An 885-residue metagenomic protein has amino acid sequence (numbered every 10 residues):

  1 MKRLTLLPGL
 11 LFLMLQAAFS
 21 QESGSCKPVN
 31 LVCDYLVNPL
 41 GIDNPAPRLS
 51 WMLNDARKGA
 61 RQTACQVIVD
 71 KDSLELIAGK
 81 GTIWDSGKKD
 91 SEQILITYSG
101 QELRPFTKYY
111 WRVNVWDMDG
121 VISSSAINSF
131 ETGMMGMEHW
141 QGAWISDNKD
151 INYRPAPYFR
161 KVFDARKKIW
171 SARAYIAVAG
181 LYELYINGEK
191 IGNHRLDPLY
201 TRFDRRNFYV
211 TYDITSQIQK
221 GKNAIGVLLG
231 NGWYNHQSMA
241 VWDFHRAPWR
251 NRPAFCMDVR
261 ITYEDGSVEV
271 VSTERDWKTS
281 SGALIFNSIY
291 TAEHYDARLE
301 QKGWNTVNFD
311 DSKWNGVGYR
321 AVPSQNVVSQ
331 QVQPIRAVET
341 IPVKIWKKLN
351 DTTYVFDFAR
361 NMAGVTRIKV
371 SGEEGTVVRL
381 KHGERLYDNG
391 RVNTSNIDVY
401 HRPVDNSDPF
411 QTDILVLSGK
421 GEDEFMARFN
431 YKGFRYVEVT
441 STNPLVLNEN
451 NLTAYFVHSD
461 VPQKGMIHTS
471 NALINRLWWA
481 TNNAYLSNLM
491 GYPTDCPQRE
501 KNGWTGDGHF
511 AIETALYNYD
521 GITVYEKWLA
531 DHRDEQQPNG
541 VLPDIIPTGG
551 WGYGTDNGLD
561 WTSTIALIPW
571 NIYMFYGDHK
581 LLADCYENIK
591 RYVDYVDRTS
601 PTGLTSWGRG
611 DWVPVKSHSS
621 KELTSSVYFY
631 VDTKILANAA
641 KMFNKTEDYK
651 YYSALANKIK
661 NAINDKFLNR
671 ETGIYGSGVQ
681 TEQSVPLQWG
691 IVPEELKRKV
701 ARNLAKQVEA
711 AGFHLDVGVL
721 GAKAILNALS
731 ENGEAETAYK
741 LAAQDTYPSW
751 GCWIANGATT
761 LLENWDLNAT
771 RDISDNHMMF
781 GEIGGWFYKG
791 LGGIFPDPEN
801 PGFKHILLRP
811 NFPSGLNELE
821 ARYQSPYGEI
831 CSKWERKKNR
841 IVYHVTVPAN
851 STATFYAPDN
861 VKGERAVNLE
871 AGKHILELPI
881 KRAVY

Functional and structural regions predicted by a protein language model:
M1-C26: Bacterial Sec-dependent N-terminal signal peptides
G24-K108, R112-R499, G506-D507, T523-E526 (+2 more regions): Extracellular/oxidizing-compartment recognition motifs
I96-T97, Y354-F358, E424-A427, Y675 (+4 more regions): Generic recognition of long tandem-repeat/solenoid scaffolds
L181, V259, E274-S281, Y436 (+10 more regions): Active-site acid/base region of carbohydrate-active enzymes
Y182, I191-N193, D197-P198, H532 (+6 more regions): Active/binding-pocket-proximal capping segment
I225, Y295-A297, E500, F510 (+9 more regions): C-terminal capping/lid segments that line or modulate ligand- or cofactor-binding pockets
A247-D258, E269-N308, V328-E339, E736-Y885: Non-catalytic C-terminal accessory modules of carbohydrate-active enzymes
